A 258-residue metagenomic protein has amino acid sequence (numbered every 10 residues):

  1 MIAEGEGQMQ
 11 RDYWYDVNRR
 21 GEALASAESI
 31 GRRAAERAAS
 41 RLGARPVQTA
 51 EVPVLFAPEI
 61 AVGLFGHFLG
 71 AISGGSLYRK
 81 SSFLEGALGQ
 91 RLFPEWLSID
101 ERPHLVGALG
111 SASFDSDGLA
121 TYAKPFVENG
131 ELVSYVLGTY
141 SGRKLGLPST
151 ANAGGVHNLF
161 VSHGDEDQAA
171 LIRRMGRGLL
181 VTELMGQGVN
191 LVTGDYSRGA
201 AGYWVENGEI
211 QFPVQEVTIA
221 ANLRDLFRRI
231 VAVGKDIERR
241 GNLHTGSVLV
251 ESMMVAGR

Functional and structural regions predicted by a protein language model:
M1-F68, I72: Internal alpha/beta scaffold segment
R11-Y13, S76, V133, A201: Intrinsically disordered, low-complexity segments enriched in small/polar residues
R20, G31, A87-R258: Dual-mode signal for accessory low-complexity, basic/Gly-rich regions
G70-L92: Amphipathic alpha-helical
